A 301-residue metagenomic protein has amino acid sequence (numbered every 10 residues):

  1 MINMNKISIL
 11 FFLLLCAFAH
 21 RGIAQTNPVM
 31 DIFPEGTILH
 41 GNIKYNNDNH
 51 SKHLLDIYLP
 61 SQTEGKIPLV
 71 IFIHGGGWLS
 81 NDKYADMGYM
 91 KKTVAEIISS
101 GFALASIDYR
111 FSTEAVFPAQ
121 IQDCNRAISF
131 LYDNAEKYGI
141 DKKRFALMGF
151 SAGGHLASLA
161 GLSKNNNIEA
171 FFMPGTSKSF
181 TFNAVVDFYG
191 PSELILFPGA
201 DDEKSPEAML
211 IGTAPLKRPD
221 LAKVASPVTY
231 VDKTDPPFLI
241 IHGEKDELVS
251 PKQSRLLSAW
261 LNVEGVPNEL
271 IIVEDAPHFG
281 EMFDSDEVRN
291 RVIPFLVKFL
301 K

Functional and structural regions predicted by a protein language model:
M1-P28: Bacterial Sec-dependent N-terminal signal peptides
Q25-K301: Alpha/beta-hydrolase superfamily serine-hydrolase fold, recognizing
